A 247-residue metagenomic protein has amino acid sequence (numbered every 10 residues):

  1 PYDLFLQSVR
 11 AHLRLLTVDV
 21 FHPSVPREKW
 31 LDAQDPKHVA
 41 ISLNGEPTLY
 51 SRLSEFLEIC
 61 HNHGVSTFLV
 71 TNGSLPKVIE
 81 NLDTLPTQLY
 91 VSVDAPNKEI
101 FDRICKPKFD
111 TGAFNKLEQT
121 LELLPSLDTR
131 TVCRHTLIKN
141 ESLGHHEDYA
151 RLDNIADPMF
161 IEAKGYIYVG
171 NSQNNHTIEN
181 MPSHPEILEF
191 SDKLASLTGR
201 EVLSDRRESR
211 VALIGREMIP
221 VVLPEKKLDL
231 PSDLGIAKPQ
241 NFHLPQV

Functional and structural regions predicted by a protein language model:
P1-L4: Canonical Radical SAM [4Fe-4S] cluster-binding loop centered on the CxxxCxxC motif and its immediate flanking residues
H12-P185, E189, K193: Conserved AdoMet/S-adenosylmethionine-binding subsite of the radical SAM
H135-I138, G165, R200-E217: Acidic carboxylate-rich catalytic motifs and surrounding loops in phosphoryl-/glycosyl-chemistry enzymes
V211-V247: Radical SAM enzyme core and accessory elements
